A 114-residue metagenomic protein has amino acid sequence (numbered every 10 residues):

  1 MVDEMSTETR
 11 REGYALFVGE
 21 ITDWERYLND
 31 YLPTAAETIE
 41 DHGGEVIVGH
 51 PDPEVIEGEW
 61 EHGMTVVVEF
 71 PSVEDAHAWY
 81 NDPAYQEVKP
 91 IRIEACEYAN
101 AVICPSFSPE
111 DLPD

Functional and structural regions predicted by a protein language model:
M1-M64, P71-A78, P105-D114: Short S/T/G/P-rich N-terminal loop/turn motif that feeds into the first structured element of a domain
G44-V46, P51, K89-E97: A short, aromatic/hydrophobic, helix- or strand-capping loop or linear motif that either lines the entrance/gate
T65-V68, A84: Hydrophobic alpha-helical segments of small multi-pass membrane proteins
H77-K89: Short, compact, well-ordered microdomains
P90-D114: C-terminal end-helix/capping segment
